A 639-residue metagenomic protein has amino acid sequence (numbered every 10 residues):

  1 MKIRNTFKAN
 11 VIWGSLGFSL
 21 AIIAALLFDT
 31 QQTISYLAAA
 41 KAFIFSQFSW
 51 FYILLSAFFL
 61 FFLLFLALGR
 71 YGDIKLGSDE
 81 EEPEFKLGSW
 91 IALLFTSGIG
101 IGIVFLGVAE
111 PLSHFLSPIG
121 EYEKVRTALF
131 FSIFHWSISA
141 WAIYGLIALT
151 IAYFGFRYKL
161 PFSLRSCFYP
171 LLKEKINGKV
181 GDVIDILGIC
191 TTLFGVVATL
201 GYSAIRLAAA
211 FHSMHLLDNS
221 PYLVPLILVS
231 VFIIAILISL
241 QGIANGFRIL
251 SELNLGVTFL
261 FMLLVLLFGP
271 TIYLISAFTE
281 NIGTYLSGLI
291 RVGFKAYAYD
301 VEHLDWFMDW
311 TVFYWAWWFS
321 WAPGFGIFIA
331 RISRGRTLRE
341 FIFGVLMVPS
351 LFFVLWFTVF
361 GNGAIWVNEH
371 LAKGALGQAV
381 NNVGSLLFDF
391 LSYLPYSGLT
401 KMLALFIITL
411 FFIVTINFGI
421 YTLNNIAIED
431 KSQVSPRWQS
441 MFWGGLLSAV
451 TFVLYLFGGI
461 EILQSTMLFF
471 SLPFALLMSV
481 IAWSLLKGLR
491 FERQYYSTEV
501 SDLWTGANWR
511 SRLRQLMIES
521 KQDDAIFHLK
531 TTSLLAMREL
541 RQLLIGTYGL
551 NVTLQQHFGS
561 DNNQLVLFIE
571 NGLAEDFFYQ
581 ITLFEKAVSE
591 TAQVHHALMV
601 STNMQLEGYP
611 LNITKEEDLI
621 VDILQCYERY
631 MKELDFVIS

Functional and structural regions predicted by a protein language model:
M1-K124: N-terminal alpha-helical transmembrane segments of multi-pass membrane transport and channel/translocase proteins
M1-N5, D29-I44, L64-E82, L129-H135 (+8 more regions): Membrane-water interface regions at transmembrane-helix termini and the short interhelical loops of multi-pass membrane
K2, S35-K41, L68-L87, L112-F130 (+3 more regions): Flexible loop linkers connecting adjacent transmembrane helices in multi-pass alpha-helical membrane transporters
K2-N10, F45-S49, S78-S97, L129-I138 (+5 more regions): Transmembrane-helix boundary/entry motifs in multi-pass membrane transporters
I3-L27, L60-F65, I99-I103, H135-I205 (+5 more regions): Helix-loop-helix module between adjacent transmembrane segments
R4-S19, K173-D182, S220-I236, L240 (+5 more regions): Loop-to-transmembrane helix boundary motifs in multi-pass membrane proteins
N10-G14, F45-F48, L55-F58, I184-T192 (+6 more regions): Membrane-interface loop-to-helix entry segments
L106-P118, V265-G288, S350-N382: Extracellular/periplasmic helix-exit of transmembrane alpha-helices
